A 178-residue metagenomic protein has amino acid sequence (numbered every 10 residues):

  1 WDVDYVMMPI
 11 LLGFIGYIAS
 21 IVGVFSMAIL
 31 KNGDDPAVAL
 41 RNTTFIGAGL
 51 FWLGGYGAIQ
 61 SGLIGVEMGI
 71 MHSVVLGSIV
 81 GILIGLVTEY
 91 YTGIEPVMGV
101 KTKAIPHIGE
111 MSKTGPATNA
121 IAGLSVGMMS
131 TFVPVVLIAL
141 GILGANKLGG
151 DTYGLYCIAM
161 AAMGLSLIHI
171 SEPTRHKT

Functional and structural regions predicted by a protein language model:
W1-S171, R175: Hydrophobic packing and interface segments
